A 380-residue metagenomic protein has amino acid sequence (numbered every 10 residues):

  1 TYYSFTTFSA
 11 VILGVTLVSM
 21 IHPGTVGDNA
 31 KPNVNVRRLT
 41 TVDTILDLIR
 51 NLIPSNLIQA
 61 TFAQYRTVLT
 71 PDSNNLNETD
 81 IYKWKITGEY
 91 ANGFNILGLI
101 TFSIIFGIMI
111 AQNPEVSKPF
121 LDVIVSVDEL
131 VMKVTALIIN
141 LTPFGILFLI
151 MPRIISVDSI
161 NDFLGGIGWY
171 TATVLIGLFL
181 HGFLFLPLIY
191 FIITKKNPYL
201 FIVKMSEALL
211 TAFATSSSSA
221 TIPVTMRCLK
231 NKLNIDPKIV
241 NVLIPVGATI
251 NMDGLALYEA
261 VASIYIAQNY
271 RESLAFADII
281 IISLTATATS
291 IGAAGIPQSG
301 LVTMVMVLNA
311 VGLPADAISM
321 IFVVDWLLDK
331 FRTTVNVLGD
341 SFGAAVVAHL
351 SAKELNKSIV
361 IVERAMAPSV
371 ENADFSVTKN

Functional and structural regions predicted by a protein language model:
T1-T7, V127-E129, I167-L184, K204-L210 (+3 more regions): Small-residue-enriched core segments of transmembrane alpha-helices in multipass membrane transport and channel
Y2-F8, I12-Y199: Signature of multi-pass transmembrane helix bundles
S4-F8, L175-L180, A212-S217, T249-L257 (+3 more regions): Hydrophobic transmembrane alpha-helical segments of multi-pass transport and channel proteins
V26-G27, Q112-K118, S126-E129, I160 (+5 more regions): Juxtamembrane helix-boundary/capping and inter-helix hinge elements in multi-pass membrane proteins
D47, D122-L137, W169, V203-T211 (+4 more regions): Short amphipathic alpha-helical coupling elements at transmembrane boundaries
I160-G168, K196-V203, E272-I281, L313-M320: Membrane-water interface of transmembrane alpha-helices in multipass transporters/channels
E207-S290, A344, K357-A365: Helix-loop-helix junctions within the multi-pass membrane cores of secondary transporters/permeases
V337-N380: Cytosolic juxtamembrane C-terminal amphipathic helix followed by a basic/polar low-complexity tail immediately after
